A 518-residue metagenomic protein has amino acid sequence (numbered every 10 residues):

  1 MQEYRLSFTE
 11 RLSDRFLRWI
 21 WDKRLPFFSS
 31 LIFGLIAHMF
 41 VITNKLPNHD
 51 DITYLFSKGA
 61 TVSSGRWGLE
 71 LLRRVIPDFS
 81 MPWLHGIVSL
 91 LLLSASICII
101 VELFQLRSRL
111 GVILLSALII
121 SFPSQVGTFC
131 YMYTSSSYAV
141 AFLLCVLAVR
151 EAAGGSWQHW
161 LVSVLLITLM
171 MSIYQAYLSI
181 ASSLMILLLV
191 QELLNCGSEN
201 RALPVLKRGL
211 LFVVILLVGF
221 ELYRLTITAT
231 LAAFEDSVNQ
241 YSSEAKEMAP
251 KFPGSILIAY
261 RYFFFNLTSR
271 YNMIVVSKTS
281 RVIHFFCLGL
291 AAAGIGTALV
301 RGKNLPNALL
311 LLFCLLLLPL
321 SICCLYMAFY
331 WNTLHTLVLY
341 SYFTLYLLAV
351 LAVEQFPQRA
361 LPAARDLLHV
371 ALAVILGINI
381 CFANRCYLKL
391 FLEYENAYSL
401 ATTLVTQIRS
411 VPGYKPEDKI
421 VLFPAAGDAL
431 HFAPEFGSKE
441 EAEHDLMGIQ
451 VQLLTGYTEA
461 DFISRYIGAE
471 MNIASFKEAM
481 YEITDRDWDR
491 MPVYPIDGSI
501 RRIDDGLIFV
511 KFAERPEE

Functional and structural regions predicted by a protein language model:
Q2-S63, W67-G68, R73-L93, E102-S116 (+10 more regions): Intrinsically disordered, polar/acidic, low-complexity terminal segments
V62, R66, S89-L92, L110-A153 (+3 more regions): Membrane-interface micro-motifs in multi-pass membrane enzymes
S116-A117, K303-A328, V374-I375: Transmembrane alpha-helix segments characteristic of polytopic inner-membrane glycan-assembly/cell-envelope
C145-W160, E192-E199: Membrane-interface transmembrane helices that cradle and orient dolichyl/undecaprenyl
H159-Q175, I180-I186, V218: Membrane-interface alpha helices of multi-pass inner-membrane proteins
I180-L217: Perimembrane helix-loop-helix junctions
F265-A308: Hydrophobic, aromatic-rich transmembrane alpha-helices and their immediate juxtamembrane boundary segments
G289, Q355-A383: Signature aromatic-anchored transmembrane alpha helix within multi-pass, membrane-resident enzymes that catalyze glycan
